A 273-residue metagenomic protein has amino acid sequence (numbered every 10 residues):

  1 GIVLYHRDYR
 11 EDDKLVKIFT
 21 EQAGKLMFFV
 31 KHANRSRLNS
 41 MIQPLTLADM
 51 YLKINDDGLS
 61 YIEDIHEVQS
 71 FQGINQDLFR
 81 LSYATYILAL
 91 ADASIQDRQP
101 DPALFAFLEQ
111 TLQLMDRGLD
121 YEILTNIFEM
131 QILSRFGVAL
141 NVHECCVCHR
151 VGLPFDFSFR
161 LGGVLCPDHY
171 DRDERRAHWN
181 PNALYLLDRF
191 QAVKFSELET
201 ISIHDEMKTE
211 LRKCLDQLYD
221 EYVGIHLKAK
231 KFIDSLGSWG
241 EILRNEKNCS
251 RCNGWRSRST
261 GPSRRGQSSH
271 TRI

Functional and structural regions predicted by a protein language model:
G1-K14, F19-W255, R265, R272-I273: Non-catalytic alpha-helical scaffolds and adjoining flexible linkers that form interface surfaces for assembly
